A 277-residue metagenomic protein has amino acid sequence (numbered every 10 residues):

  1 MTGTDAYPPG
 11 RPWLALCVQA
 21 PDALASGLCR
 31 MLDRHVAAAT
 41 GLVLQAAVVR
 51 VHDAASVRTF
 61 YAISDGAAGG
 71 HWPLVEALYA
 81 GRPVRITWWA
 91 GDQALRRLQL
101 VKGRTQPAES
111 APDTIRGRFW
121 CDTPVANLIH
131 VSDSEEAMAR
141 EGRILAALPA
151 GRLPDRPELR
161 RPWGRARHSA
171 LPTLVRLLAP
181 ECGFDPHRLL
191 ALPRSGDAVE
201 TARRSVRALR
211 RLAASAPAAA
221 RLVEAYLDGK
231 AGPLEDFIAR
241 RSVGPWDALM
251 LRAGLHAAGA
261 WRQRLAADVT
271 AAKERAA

Functional and structural regions predicted by a protein language model:
M1-A277: Non-catalytic terminal and connector segments of soluble metabolic enzymes
